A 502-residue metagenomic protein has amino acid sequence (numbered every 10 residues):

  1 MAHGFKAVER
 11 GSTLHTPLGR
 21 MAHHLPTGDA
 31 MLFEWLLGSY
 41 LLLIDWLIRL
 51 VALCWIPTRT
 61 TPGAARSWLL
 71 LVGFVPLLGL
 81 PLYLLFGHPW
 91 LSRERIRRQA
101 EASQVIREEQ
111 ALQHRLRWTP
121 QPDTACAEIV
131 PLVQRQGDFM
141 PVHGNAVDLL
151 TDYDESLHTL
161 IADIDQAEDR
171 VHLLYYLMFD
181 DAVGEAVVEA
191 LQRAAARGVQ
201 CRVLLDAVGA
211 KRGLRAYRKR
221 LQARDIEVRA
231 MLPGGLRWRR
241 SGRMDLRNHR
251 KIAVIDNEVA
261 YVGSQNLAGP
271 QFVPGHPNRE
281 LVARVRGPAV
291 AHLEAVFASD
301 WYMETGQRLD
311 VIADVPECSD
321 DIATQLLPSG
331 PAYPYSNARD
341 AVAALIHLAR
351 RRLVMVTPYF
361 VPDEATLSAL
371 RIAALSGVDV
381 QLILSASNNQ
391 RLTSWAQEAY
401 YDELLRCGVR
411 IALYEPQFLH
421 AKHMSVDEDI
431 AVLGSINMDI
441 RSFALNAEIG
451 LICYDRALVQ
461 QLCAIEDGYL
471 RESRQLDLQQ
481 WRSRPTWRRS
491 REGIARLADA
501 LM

Functional and structural regions predicted by a protein language model:
K6, R10, H15-P17, M21-D340 (+8 more regions): N-terminal localization/anchoring segments of enzymes in phospholipid and broader phosphate metabolism
Q200-R202, R352, V378-Q381: Residues at the starts of beta-strands that form the adenosine-phosphate
G242-M244, A412-E415: Short Gly/Pro-enriched turn/cap motifs at secondary-structure boundaries
L246-N248, P416-L419: Short, small/polar residue-rich loop motifs at catalytic or cofactor-binding pockets
Y359-Q381, S385, N389-R391: Helical hairpin unit composed of two closely spaced alpha helices linked by a short loop
A369-A373, A399, D467-G468: Short, solvent-exposed amphipathic alpha-helical segments in soluble enzyme and RNA/protein-processing domains
K422: Catalytic-core elements of nucleic-acid end-processing and repair enzymes
